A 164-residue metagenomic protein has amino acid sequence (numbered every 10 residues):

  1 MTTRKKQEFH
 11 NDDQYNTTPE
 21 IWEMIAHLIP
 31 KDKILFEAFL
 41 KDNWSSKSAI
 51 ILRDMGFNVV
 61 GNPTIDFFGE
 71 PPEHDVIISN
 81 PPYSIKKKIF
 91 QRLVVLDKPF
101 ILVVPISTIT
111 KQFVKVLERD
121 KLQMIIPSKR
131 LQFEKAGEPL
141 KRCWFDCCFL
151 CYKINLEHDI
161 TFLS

Functional and structural regions predicted by a protein language model:
M1-S164: Class I S-adenosyl-L-methionine-dependent methyltransferase catalytic core
